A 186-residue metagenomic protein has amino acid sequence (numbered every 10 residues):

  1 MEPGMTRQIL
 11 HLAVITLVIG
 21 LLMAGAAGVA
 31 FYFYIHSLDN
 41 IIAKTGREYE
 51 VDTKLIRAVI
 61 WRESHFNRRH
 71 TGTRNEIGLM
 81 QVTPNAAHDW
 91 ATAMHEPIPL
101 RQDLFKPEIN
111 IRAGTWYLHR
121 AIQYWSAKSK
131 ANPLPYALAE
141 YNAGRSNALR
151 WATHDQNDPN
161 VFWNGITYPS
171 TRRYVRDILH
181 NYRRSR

Functional and structural regions predicted by a protein language model:
M1-A26: N-terminal Sec-pathway targeting helices
G20-R68, A91, E96, E108-I111 (+3 more regions): Export/targeting segments at the very N-terminus of extracytoplasmic proteins
F31, I42-T45, R68-I77, E96-E108 (+3 more regions): Second-shell loop/turn segments in exported
N40-K44, T53-R57, H88, R112-H119 (+5 more regions): Solvent-exposed, polar/charged alpha-helical surfaces in well-ordered, non-transmembrane soluble domains, broadly
I41, L55, W61-A86, G144: Cell-wall polysaccharide-cleaving catalytic domain and substrate-binding groove, primarily in peptidoglycan/chitin
R74-P97, A113-Y117, I178: Substrate-binding/active-site groove segments that recognize and process beta-1,4-linked N-acetyl-hexosamine
A121-Y124: Short alpha-helical functional segments enriched in proximate histidine and acidic residues
N132-R186: Catalytic and substrate-binding regions of cell-wall glycan-acting enzymes that process beta-1,4-linked
